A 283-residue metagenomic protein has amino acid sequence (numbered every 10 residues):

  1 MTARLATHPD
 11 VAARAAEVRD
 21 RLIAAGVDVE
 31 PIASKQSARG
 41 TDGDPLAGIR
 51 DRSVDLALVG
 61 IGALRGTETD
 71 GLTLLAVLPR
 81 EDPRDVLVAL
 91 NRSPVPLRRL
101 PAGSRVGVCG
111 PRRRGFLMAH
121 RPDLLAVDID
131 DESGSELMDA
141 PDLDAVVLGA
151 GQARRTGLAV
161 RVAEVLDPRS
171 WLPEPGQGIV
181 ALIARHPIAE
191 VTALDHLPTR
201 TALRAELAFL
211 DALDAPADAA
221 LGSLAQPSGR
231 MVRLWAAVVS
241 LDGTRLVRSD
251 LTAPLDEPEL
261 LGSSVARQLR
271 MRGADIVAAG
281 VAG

Functional and structural regions predicted by a protein language model:
M1-G43, A47, I61, A119-G283: Small-molecule-sensing regulatory modules
G43-V86, A159: Short beta-strand-centered segments that line the small-molecule binding cleft or hinge of alpha/beta clamshell
L64-R65, R114, A153-R154: Glycine-rich nucleotide phosphate-binding loop and flanking beta-alpha elements of Rossmann-like dinucleotide-binding
E68, L78-P79, N91, S104 (+4 more regions): Solvent-exposed, flexible loop/coil residues
D70-L124: A conserved helix-loop-strand patch within extracytoplasmic ligand-binding domains of the periplasmic binding
